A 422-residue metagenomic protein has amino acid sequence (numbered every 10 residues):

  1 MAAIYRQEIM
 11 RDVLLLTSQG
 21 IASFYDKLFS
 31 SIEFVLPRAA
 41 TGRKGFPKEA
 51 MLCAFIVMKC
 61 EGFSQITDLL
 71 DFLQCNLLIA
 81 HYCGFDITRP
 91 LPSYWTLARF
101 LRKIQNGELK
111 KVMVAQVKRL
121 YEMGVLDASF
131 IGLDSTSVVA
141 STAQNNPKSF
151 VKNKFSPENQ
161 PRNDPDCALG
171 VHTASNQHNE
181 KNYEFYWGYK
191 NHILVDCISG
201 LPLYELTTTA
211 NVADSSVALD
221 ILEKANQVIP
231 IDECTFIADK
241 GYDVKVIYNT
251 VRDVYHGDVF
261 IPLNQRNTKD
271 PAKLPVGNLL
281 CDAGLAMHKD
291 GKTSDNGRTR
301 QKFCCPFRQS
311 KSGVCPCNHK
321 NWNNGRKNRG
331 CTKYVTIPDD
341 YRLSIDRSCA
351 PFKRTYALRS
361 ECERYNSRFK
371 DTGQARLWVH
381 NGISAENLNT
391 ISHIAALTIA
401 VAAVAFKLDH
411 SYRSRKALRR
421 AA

Functional and structural regions predicted by a protein language model:
M1-M51, I56, C60, T88 (+2 more regions): Dynamic "connector" segments at or just before major functional cores
A22, L73-Q74, K273-T299, F303 (+1 more regions): Short amphipathic alpha-helical "interface-anchor" segments enriched in bulky aromatics
I66-F85, V117-K118: DNA-recognition alpha helix
C83-I104: Major-groove recognition helix of helix-turn-helix-like DNA-binding domains
R99-H256, P262-N264: Polybasic low-complexity intrinsically disordered regions
Q265-D270: Short gly/pro/ser/thr-enriched loop/turn and capping motifs at secondary-structure boundaries
C304-S344: Long, low-complexity, polar/charged, intrinsically disordered or flexibly structured peripheral segments
K353-A422: Basic, amphipathic alpha-helical segments enriched in Lys/Arg and hydrophobic/aromatic residues
